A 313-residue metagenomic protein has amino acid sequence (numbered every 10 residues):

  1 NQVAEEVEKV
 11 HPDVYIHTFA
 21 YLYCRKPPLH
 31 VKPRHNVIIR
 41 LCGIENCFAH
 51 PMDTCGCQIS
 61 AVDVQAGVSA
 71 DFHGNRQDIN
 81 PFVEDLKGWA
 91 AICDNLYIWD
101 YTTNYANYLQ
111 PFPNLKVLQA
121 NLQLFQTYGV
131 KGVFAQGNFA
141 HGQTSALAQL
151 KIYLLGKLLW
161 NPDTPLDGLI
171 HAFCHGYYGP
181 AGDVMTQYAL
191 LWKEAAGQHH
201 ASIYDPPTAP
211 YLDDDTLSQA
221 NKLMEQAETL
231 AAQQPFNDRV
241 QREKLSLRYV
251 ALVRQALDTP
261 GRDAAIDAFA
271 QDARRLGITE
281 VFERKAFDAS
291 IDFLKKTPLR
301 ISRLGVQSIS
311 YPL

Functional and structural regions predicted by a protein language model:
N1-I92, D100: Gly/Pro-rich turn-and-neighbor structural signature
Q2, H17, Q58, Q65 (+17 more regions): Residue-identity detector for glutamine
E5-V14, W89-L96, L122-G132, Q271-E280: Structural alpha-beta junctions
V7, I39, F125, F173 (+1 more regions): Conserved, mostly hydrophobic/aromatic
V31-P33, M52-C55, P111-P113, A148 (+2 more regions): Surface-exposed beta-strand edges and their flanking turn/coil or helix-capping segments
H35-G56, V117-A140, L212-L223: Repeat-unit-sized solenoid/scaffold elements
S60-A181, Q187: Structured mid-domain segments that build the active-site/substrate or prosthetic-cofactor binding neighborhood
D100, G129, L154-L313: Catalytic domains of carbohydrate-active enzymes that cleave complex glycans
